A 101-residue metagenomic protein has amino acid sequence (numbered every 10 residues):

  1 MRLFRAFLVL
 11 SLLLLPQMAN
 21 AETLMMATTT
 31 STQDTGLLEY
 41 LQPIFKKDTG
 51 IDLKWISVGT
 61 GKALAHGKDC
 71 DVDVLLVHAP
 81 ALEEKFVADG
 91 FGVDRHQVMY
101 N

Functional and structural regions predicted by a protein language model:
M1-R5: Positively charged n-region of N-terminal signal peptides that target proteins for export
A6-P16: Bacterial N-terminal signal peptides
Q17-A21: Extreme N-terminus of proteins, especially the signal/transit-peptide cleavage junction and the first residues
E22-N101: N-terminal segment of the mature folded domain
